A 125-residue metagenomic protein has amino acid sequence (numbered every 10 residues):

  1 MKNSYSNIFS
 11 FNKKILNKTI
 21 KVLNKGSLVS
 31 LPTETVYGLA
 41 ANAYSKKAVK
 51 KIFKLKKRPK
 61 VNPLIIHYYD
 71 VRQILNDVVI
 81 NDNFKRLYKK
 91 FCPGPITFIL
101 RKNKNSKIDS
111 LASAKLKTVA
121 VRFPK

Functional and structural regions predicted by a protein language model:
M1-K125: Active-site-adjacent structural elements in enzyme catalytic cores
